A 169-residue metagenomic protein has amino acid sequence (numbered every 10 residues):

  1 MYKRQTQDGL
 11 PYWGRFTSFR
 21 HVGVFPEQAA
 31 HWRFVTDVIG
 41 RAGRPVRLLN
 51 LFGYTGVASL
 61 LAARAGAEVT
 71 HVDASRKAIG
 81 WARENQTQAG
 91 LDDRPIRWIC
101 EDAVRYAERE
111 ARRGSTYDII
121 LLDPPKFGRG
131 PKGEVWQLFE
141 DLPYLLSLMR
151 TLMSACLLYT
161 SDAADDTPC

Functional and structural regions predicted by a protein language model:
M1-Q5, Y159-A164: Conserved small/polar residues in nucleotide/adenosyl-binding loops
K3-P26, R33: Non-catalytic substrate-recognition/targeting regions of SAM-dependent transferases
P45-L51: Conserved class I S-adenosyl-L-methionine
T55-G66: Conserved SAM-binding loop of SAM-dependent methyltransferases across substrates and taxa, primarily the Class I
E68-D73: Conserved SAM-binding motif I beta-strand of class I
K77-A78, C100-A103, D118-L148: Mobile active-site "lid"/loop adjacent to the S-adenosyl-L-methionine
W81-S115: S-adenosyl-L-methionine
P143-D162: C-terminal substrate-binding/active-site "lid" region of AdoMet-derived donor-dependent transferases
